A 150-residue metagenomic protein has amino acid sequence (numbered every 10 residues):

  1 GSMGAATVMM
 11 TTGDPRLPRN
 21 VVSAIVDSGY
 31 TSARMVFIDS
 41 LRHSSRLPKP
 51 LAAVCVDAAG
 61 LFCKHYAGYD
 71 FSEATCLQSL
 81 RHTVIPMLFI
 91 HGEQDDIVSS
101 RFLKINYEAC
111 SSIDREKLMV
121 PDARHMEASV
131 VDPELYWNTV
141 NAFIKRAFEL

Functional and structural regions predicted by a protein language model:
G1-V8: Gly/Ala-rich beta-loop-alpha elbow adjacent to hydrolase catalytic centers
M10-Y69: Hydrolase active-site cap/lid region
F62-S79, I85: Active-site nucleophile elbow and catalytic-triad environment of alpha/beta-hydrolase enzymes
C76, I85, S99-E108: Short alpha-helix in the alpha/beta-hydrolase fold that links the catalytic acid
H82-V84, F89-H91, D95: Short beta-strand/loop motif that positions the catalytic acidic residue of the alpha/beta-hydrolase fold
E93-V98, M126-E127: Acidic catalytic loop of the alpha/beta-hydrolase fold
E108-E127, P133, T139: Catalytic histidine neighborhood in serine/cysteine hydrolases with alpha/beta-hydrolase-type architecture
V131-L150: Catalytic active-site module of serine/aspartate enzymes centered on a nucleophile-bearing elbow/loop
